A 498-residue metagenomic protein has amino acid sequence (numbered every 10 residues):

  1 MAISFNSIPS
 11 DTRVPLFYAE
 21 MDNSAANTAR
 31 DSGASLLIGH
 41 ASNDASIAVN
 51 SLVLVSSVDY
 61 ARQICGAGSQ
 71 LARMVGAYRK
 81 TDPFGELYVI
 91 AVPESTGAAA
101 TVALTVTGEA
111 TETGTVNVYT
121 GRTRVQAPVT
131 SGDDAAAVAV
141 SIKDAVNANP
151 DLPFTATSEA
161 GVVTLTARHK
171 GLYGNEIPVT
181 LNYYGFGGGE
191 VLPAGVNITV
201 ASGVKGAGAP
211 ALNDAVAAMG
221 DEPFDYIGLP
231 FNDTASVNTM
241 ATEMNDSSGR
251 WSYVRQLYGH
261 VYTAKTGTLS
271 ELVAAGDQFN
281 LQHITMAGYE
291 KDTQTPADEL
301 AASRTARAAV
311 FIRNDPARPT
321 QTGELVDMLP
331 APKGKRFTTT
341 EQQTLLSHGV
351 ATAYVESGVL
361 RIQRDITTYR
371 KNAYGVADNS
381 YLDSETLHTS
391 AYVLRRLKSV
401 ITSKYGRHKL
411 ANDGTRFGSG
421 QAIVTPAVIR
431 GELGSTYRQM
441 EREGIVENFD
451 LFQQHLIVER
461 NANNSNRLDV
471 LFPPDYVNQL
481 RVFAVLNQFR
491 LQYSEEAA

Functional and structural regions predicted by a protein language model:
M1-E86, T322-D327, A331-T344, G349-A498: Structured, hydrophobic secondary-structure cores that serve as assembly/anchoring elements
E20-M21, A25-S69, R79-V140, H169-P223: Threonine/glycine-rich low-complexity segments that form extended coil/beta-edge repetitive scaffolds
C65-T81, A91-P93, G187-D327: A glycine-rich, acidic short-motif signal
T96, E109-T111, A156-T164, R460-R467: Short, ordered beta-strand-loop transition motifs
V125-D133, P230, G418-A422: Second-shell loop/turn segments in exported
A137-P150, S435: Amphipathic, non-transmembrane alpha-helical segments in extracytoplasmic/periplasmic proteins
V146, L152-L181: Short beta-strand-centered interaction patches in the first periplasmic/extracellular domains of large envelope
